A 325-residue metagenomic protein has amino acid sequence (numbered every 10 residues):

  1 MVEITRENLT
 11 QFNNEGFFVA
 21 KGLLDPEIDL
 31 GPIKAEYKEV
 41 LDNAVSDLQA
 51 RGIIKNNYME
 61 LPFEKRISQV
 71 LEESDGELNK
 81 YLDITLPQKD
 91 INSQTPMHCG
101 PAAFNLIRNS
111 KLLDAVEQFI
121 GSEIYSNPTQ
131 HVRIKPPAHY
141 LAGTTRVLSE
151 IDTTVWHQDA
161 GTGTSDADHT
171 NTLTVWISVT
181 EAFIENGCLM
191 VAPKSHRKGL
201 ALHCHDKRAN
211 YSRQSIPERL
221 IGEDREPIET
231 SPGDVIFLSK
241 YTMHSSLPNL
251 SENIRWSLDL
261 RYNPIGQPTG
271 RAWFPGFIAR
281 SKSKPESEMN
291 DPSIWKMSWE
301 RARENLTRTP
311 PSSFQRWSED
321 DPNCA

Functional and structural regions predicted by a protein language model:
M1-N14, K21-W156: Non-heme Fe(II)-dependent double-stranded beta-helix
L24-E27, V132-I134, G161, E181-I184 (+3 more regions): Short, solvent-exposed loop/turn segments at secondary-structure junctions
N43-S46, R51-I54, C188, L202-D206 (+2 more regions): Non-heme Fe(II)/2-oxoglutarate
G76-N79, V147-W156, A209-I221, W273-I278: Short, surface-exposed loop/helix-turn segments at secondary-structure junctions that function as lids/hinges flanking
D90, C99-N105, T162-T164, I216-E226 (+1 more regions): Active-site rim elements
G121, E150, A160-T172, E223-D224 (+2 more regions): A short beta-loop-beta micro-motif enriched in histidine and acidic residues
P137, H169-T172, T180-M243: Double-stranded beta-helix
